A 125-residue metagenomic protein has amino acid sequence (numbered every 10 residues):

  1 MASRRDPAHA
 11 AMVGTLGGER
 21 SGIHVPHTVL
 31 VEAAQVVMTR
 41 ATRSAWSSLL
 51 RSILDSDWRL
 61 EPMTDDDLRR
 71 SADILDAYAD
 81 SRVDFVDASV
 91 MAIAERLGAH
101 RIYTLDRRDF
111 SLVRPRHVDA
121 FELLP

Functional and structural regions predicted by a protein language model:
M1-V25, M38-L50, R116-A120: Short, well-structured N-terminal submotif of metal-dependent ribonuclease cores
A10, R59-L105: Active-site neighborhoods of divalent-metal-dependent phosphate/nucleic-acid chemistry enzymes
H24, E61, E122-L124: General small-molecule cofactor/ligand-binding pocket signal
P26-E32: Short, conserved active-site loops that position catalytic residues or coordinate cofactors/metal ions across diverse
E32-A33, R70: A general alpha-helix detector
R40-S44, S48, I53-A72: Domain-scale selection of a single, long terminal region that carries the protein's primary operational module
M91, E95-P125: Acidic, PIN/NYN-like endoribonuclease modules and their adjacent C-terminal/linker elements
